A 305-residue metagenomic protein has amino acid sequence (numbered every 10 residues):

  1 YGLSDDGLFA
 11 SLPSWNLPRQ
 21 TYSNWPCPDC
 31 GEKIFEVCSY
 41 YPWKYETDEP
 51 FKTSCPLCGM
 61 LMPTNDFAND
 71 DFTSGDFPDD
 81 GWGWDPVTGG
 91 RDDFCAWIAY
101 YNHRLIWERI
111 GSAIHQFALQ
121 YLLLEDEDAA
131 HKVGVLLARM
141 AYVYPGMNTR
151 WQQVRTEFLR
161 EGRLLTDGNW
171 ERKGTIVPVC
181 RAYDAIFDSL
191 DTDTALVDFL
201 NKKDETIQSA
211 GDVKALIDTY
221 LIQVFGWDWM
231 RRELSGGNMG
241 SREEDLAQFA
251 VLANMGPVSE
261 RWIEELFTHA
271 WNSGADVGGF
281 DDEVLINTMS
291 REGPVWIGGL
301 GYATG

Functional and structural regions predicted by a protein language model:
Y1-L252, E264-W271: Extracellular glycan-targeting catalytic surfaces
A247-G305: A compositional/structural signature marking long, glycine- and acidic/polar-rich segments with frequent tryptophans
